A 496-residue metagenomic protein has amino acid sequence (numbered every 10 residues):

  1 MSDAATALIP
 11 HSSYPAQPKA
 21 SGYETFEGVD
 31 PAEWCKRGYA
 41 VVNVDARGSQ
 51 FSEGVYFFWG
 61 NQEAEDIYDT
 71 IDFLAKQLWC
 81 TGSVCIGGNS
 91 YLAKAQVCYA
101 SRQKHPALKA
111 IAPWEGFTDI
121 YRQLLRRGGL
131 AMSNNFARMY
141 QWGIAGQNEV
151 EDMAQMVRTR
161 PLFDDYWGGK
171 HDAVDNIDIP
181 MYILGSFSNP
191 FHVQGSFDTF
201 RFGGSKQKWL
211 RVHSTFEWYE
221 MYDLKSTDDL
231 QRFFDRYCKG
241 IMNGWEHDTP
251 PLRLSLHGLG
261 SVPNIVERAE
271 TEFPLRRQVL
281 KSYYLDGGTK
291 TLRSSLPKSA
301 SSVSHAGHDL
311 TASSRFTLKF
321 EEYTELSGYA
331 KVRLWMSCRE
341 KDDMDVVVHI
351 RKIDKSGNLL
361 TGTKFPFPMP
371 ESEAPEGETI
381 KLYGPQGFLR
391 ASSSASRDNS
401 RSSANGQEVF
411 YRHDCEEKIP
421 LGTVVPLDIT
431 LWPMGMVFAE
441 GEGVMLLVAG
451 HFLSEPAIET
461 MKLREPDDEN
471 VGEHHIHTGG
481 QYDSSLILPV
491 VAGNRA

Functional and structural regions predicted by a protein language model:
M1-E246, P251-R253, H257, V266: Active-site-proximal cap/loop segments of hydrolase catalytic domains
A7-P10, P18-S21, S226-T227, I241-A496: Glycine/threonine-rich phosphate-binding loop and adjacent beta-strand/alpha-helix elements that clamp
